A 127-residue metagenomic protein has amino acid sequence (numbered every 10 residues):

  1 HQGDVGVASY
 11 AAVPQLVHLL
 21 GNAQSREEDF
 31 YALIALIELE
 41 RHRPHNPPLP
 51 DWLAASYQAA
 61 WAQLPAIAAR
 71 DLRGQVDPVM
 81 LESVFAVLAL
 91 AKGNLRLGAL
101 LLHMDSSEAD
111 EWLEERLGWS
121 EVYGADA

Functional and structural regions predicted by a protein language model:
H1-N22, E27-W52: Alpha-helical solenoid scaffolds in large eukaryotic transport, assembly, and signaling factors
L39-A127: Long, helix-rich interaction regions
